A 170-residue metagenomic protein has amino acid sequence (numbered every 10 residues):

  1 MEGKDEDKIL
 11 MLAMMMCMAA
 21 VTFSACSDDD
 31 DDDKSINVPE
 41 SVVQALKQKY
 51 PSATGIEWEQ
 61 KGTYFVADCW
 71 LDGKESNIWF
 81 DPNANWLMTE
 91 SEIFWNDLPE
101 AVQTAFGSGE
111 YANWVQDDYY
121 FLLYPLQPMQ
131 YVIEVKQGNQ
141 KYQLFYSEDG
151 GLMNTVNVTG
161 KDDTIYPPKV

Functional and structural regions predicted by a protein language model:
M1-L10, A19-Q44: Bacterial Sec-dependent N-terminal signal peptides
E2, K34-V170: First exposed extracellular module after export/assembly in secreted or surface-exposed proteins
M15-M16: Short, linear, compositionally biased motifs with a strong N-terminal bias
